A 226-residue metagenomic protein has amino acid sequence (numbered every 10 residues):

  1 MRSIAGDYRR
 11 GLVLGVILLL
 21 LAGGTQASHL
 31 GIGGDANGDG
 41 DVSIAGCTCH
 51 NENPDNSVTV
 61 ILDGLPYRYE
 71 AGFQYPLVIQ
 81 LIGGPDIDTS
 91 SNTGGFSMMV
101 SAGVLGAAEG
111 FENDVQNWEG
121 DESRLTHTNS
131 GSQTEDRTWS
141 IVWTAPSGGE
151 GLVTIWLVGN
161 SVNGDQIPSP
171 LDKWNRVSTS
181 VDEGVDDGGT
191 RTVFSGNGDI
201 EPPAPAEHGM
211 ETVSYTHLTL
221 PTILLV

Functional and structural regions predicted by a protein language model:
R2-L12: Bacterial N-terminal signal peptides that target proteins for export
L12, T222-I223: Intrinsic-disorder/low-complexity peptide segments enriched for small residues
L14-L21: Bacterial N-terminal signal peptides
L21-T144, G148-S214: Sequence context surrounding c-type heme c attachment/ligation sites in exported
Y215-T222: Conserved small/polar residues in nucleotide/adenosyl-binding loops
